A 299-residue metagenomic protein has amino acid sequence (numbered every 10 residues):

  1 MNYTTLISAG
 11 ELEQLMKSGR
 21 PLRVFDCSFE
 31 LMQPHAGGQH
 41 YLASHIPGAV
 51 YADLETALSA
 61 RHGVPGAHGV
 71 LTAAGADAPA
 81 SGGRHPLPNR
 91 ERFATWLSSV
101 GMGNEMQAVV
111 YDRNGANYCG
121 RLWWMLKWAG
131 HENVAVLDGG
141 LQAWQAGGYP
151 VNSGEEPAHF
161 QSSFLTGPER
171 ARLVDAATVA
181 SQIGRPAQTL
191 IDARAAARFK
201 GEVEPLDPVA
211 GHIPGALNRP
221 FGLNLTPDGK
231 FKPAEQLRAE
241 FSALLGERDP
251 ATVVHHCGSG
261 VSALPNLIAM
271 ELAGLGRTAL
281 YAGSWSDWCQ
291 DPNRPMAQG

Functional and structural regions predicted by a protein language model:
M1-G299: Cytosolic catalytic domains that perform sulfur/thiol-centered chemistry
